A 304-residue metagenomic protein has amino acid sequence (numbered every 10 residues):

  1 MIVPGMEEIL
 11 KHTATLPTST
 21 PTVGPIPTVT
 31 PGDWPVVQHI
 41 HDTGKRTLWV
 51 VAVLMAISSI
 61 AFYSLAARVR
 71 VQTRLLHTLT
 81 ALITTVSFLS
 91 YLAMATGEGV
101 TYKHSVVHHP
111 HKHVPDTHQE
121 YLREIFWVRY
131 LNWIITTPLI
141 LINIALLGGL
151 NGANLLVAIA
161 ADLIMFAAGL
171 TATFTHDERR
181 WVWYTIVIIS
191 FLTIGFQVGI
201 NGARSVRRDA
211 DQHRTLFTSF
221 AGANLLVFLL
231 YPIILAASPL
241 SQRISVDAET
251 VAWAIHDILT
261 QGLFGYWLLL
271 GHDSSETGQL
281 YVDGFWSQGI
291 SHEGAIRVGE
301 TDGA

Functional and structural regions predicted by a protein language model:
M1-H41, V298: Fungal extracellular Ser/Thr-rich, low-complexity intrinsically disordered regions
T30-G44, K112-V128, D247, A252: Juxtamembrane membrane-interface segments at transmembrane-helix boundaries in membrane proteins
G44-V69, F88-Y91, A95: First transmembrane helix
I60-F62, A168-A172, S190-D211, L226 (+1 more regions): Alpha-helical transmembrane segments in multipass membrane proteins, preferentially the mid-helix core
A61-L65, P115-F174: Internal transmembrane alpha-helix with an interfacial aromatic "cap," most often the third helix
S90-I125: Helix-loop junctions on the outward
W181-Y184, G202-L226, V246-T250: Membrane-helix boundary/juxtamembrane motif in polytopic membrane proteins
S219-A304: C-terminal transmembrane-bundle signature of multipass membrane proteins, characterized by strong activation on
